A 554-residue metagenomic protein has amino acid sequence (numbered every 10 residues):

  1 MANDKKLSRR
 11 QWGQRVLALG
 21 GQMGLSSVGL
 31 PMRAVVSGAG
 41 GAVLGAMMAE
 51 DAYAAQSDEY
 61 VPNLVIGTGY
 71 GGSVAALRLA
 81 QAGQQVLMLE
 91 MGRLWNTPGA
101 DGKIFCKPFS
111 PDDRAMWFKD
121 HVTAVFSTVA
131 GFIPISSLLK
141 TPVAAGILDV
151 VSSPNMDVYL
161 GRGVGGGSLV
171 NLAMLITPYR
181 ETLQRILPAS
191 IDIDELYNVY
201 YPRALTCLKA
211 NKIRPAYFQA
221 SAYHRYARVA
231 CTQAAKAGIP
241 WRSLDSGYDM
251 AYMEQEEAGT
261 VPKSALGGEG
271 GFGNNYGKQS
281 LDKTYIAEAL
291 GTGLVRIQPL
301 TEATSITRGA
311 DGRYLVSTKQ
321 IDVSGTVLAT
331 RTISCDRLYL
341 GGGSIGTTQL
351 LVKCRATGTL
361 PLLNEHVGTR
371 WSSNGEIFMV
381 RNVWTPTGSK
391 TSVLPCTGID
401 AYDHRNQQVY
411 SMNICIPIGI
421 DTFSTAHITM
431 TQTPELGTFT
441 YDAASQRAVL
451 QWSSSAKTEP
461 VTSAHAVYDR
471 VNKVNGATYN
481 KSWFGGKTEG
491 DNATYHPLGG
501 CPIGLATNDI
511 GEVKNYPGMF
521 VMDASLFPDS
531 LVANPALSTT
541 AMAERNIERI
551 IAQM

Functional and structural regions predicted by a protein language model:
M1-L19, G29, A34: N-terminal secretory signal peptides
S37-A46: Short, glycine/alanine-rich hydrophobic alpha-helices that insert into or span membranes
Y53-R185, I191, G342, G346 (+1 more regions): N-terminal glycine-rich phosphate/pyrophosphate-binding loop and immediately adjacent elements
Y53-S57, R78-Q81, E288, S324-R331 (+1 more regions): A short acidic-Thr-Gly-centered motif at the start of a beta-strand
Q81, Q85, E90-F109, T292 (+7 more regions): Glycine-rich loop(s) and the adjacent beta-strand/alpha-helix scaffold that form part
S136-L160, G167-N171, L175, S190 (+5 more regions): FAD cofactor-binding and catalytic pocket of flavoenzymes
S190-E302, G486-P497, P502: Conserved redox-cofactor binding core of oxidoreductases
N515-S530: Short FAD-binding loop at a beta-strand-to-alpha-helix junction that anchors the flavin cofactor in diverse
